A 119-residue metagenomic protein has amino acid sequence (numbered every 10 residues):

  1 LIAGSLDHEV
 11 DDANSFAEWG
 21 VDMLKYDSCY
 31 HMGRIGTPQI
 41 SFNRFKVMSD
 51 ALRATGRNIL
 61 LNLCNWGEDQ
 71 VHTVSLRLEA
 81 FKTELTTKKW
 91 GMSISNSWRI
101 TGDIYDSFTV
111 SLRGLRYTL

Functional and structural regions predicted by a protein language model:
L1-S5, H31-G33, S49-H72, F81-T83: Aromatic-lined carbohydrate-recognition surfaces of secreted/lumenal glycan-active proteins
L1-T37, M48, R53: Substrate-binding cleft of carbohydrate-active enzyme catalytic domains
G4-H8, G36-I40, N96, D103 (+1 more regions): Extracytoplasmic/periplasmic, Sec-exported soluble proteins
H8-D11, I40-V47, S93, V110: Extracytoplasmic/secreted proteins, especially bacterial periplasmic and envelope-associated proteins
G20, R57, I94: Residues that flank catalytic or metal-binding motifs in active/ligand-binding sites
Y26, M32-K46, Q70-K88: Extracytoplasmic/secreted cell-surface and envelope-processing proteins
L60-L119: Glycan-recognition surfaces
